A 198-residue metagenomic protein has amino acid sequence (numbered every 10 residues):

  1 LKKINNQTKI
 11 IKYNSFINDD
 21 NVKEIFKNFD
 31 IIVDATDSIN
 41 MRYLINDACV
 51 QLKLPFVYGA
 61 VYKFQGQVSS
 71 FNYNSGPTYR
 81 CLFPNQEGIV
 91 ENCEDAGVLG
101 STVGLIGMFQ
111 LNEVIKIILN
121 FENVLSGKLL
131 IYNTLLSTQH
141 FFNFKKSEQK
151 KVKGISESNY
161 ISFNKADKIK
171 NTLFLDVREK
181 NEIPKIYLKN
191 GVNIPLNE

Functional and structural regions predicted by a protein language model:
L1-Q7, L188: Short, conserved SAM-binding/catalytic segment of Class I S-adenosyl-L-methionine-dependent methyltransferases
N5-Y13, I17-N18, N28-I106: E1/E1-like adenylate-forming module used to activate ubiquitin-like modifiers and sulfur-carrier proteins
K12-F16, S162, P195: Short loop/edge segments at beta-strand edges and connector loops that shape dinucleotide/nucleotide cofactor-binding
D19-F29, K165-K170, E198: Short amphipathic alpha-helix with an adjacent loop that forms part of the alpha/beta core around
D37, E179, E198: Short, glycine/acidic-enriched loop or turn micro-motifs at the edges of active sites
G104-S126: Internal hydrophobic alpha-helix adjacent to the cofactor/substrate pocket in enzyme cavities
N133-K189: Flexible, polar/low-complexity N-terminal or interdomain linker segments that lie immediately upstream of folded
G191-E198: Helix-loop module immediately N-terminal to the HCX5R catalytic loop in PTP-like cysteine phosphatase domains
